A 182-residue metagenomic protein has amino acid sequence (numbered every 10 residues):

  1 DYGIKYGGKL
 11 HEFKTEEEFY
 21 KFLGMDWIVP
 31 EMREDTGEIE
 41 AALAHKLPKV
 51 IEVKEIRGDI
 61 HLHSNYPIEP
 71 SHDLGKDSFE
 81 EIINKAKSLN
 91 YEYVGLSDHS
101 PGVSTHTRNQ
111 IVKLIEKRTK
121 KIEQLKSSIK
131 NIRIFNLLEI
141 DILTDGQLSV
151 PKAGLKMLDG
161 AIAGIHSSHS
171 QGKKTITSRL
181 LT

Functional and structural regions predicted by a protein language model:
D1-G58, H72-D77, E81, K87 (+1 more regions): Extended substrate/RNA-proximal surfaces in nucleic-acid metabolism proteins
H61-N65, H99: Histidine-centered divalent metal-coordination motifs
V94-L96, T182: Hydrophobic residues within beta-strands of alpha/beta enzymes
L96-T105: Short connector loops at secondary-structure junctions
